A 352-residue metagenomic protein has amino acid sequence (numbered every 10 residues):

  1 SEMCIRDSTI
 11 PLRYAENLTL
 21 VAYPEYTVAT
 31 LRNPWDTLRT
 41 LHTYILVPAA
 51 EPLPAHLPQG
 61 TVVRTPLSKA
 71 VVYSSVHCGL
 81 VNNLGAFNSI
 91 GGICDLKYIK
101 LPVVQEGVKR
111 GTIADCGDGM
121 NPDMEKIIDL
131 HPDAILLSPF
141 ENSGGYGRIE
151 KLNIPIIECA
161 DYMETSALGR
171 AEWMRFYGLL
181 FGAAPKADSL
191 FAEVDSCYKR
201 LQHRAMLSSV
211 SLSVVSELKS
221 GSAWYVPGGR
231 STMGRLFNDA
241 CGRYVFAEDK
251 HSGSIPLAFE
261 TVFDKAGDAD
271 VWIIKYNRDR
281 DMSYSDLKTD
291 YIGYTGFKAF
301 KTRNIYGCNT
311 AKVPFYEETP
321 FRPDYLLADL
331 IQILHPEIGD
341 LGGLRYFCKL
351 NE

Functional and structural regions predicted by a protein language model:
M3-I5: Short, small-residue-biased leader/transition segments that mark boundaries at the very start of proteins
D7-R39, P48-A49: Catalytic-loop region of hydrolases
T30, W35-I128, A134-E141: A short, structured surface patch at a secondary-structure boundary
A86, L152-N153, A240-C241, K301: Short, structured coil segments at secondary-structure junctions
T112, D123-E125, D129-A223, A247-E248 (+2 more regions): Extracytoplasmic substrate-binding proteins
E141-K151, Y276-K288: A ligand-binding cleft/hinge motif common to bilobed small-molecule-binding domains
S196-C197, L201-S285: Flexible, glycine-rich surface segments
L287-A299: Extended, charge-rich intrinsically disordered regulatory tails
